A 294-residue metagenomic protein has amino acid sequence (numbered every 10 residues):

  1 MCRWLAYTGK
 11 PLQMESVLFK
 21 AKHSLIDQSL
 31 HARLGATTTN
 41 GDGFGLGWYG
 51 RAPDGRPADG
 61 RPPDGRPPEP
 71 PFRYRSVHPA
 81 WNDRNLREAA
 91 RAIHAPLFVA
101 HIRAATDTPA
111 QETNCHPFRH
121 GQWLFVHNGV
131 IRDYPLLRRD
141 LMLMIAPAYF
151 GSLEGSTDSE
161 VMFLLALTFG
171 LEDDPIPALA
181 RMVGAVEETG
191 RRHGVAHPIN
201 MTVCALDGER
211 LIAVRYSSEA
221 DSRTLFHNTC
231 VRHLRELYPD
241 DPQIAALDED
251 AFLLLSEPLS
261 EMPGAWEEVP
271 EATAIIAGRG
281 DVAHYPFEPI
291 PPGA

Functional and structural regions predicted by a protein language model:
M1-H127, I131-A294: Conserved short alpha-helical segments that host acidic/polar catalytic motifs at enzyme active sites
